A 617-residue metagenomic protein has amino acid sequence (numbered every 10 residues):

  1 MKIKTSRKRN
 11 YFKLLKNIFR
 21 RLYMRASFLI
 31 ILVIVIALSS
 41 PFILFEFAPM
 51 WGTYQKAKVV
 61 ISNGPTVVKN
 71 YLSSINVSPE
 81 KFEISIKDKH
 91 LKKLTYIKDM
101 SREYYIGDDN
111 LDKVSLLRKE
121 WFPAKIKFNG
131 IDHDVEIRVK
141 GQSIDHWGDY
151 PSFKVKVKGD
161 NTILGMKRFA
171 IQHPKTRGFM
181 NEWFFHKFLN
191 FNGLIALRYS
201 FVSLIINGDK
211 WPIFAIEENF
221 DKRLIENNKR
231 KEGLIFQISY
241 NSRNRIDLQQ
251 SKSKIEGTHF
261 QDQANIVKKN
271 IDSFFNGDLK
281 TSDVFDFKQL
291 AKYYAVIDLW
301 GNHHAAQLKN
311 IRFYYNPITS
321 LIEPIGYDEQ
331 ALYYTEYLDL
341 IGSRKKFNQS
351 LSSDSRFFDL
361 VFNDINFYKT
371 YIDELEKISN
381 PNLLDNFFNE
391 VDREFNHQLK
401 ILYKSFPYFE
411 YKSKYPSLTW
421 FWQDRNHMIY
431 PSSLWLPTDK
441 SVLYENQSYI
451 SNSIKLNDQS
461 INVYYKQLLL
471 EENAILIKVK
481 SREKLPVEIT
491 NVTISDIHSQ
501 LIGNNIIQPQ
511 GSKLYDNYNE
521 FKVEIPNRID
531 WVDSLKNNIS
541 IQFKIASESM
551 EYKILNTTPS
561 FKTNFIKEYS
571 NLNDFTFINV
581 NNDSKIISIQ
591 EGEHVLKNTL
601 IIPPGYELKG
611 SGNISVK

Functional and structural regions predicted by a protein language model:
K2, R7-K617: Phosphate/dinucleotide-binding and metal-coordinating scaffold of catalytic cores in nucleotide-dependent enzymes
